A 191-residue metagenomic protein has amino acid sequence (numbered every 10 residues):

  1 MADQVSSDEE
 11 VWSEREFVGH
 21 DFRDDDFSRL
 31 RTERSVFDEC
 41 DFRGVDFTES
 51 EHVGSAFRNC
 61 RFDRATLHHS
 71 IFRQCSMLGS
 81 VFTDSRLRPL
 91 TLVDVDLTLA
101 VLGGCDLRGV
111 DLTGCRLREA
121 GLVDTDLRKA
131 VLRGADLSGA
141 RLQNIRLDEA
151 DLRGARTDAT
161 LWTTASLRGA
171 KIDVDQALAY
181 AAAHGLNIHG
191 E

Functional and structural regions predicted by a protein language model:
M1-E191: Tandem repeat scaffolds
